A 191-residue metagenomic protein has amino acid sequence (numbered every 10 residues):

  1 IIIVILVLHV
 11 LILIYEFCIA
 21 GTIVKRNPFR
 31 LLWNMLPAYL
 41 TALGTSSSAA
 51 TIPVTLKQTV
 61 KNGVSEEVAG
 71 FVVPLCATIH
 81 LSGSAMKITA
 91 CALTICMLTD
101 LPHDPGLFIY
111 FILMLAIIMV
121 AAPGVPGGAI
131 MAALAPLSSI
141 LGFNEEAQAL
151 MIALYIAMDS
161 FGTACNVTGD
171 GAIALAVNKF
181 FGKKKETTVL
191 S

Functional and structural regions predicted by a protein language model:
I1-F17: Entry/N-cap segments of selected transmembrane alpha helices and their immediately preceding amphipathic helices
I1-L6, Y39, L75-S82, A157 (+1 more regions): Loop-to-transmembrane-helix entry motif
H9-I14, S82-A85, A164-V167: Hydrophobic alpha-helical transmembrane bundles that constitute the permease/transmembrane domains of multi-pass
L13-T41: Helix-loop-helix junctions that connect adjacent transmembrane segments in multi-pass membrane transporters
I23-L32, T59-N62, V177-G182, E186: Juxtamembrane helix-loop transition segments at the membrane interface in multi-pass membrane proteins
P37-M119, A174, T187-S191: Helix-loop-helix junctions within the multi-pass membrane cores of secondary transporters/permeases
T89-S191: Transmembrane alpha-helical segments and their short flanking loops that form helix-hairpins/helix-helix interfaces
